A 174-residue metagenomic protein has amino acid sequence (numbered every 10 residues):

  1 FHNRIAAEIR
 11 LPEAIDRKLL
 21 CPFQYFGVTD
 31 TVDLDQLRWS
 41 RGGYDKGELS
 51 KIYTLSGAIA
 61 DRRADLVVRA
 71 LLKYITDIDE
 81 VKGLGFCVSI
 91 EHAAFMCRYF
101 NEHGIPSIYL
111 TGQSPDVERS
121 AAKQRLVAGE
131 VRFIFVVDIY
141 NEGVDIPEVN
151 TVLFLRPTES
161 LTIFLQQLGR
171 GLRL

Functional and structural regions predicted by a protein language model:
F1-E80: Interdomain helical connector at the RecA1-RecA2 junction of SF1/SF2 helicase-like NTPases
H2-R4, L20-Q24, H103-P106, P147-T151 (+1 more regions): Short glycine-/polar-rich loops that comprise or flank the Walker A/P-loop and associated switch/sensor motifs
D16, T76, N101, V127 (+1 more regions): Residue-level signal for alpha-helix termini/capping positions
G57-D65, C87, D116-V117, I134: Conserved phosphate-coordination/catalytic loops
L84, H92-N141: Conserved helicase ATPase core of P-loop NTP-dependent helicases/translocases
G112-P115, P157-L161: Short, acidic/turn-prone active-site loops that include or flank metal/cofactor- and phosphate-binding residues
F135-Y140, V152-E159: Conserved helicase core region in the C-terminal RecA-like lobe
E159-L174: Conserved SF2 helicase motif VI
